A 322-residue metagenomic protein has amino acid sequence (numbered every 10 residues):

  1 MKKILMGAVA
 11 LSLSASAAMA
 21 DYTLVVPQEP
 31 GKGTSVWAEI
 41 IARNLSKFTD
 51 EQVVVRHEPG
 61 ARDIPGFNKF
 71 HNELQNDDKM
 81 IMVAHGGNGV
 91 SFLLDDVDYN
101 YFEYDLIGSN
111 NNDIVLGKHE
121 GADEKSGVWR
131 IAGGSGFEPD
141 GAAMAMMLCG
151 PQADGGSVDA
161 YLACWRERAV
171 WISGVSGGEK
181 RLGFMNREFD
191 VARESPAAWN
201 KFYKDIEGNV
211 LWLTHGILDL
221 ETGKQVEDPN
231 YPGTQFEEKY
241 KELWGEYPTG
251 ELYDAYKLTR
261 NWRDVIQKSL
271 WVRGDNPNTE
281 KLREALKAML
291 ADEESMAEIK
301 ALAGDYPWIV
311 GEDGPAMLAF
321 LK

Functional and structural regions predicted by a protein language model:
M1-M19: Gram-negative bacterial Sec-dependent N-terminal signal peptides
M19-Y104, F137-D140, G150-D205, E293 (+1 more regions): N-terminal (or domain-start) structured segment
E29-G31, G86-G87, D113-I114, H119-A122 (+2 more regions): Short coil/turn segments
E39, R43, N68-K69, M146 (+3 more regions): Active-site phosphate/pyrophosphate- and oxyanion-stabilizing loops and adjacent acidic/basic residues in soluble
K79-M82, D96-G121, S126-G133, E251-V265: A structural signal for short loop-to-beta-strand junctions that line the ligand-binding cleft of periplasmic/secreted
G89-V97, S109-A122, G141-G150, D264-R273 (+1 more regions): Periplasmic solute-binding protein
Y203-L290: C-terminal lobe and pocket-closing loops of periplasmic/extracytoplasmic Venus-flytrap solute-binding proteins
D205, N276-K322: An extracytoplasmic/periplasmic, membrane-proximal ligand-sensing/linker region
